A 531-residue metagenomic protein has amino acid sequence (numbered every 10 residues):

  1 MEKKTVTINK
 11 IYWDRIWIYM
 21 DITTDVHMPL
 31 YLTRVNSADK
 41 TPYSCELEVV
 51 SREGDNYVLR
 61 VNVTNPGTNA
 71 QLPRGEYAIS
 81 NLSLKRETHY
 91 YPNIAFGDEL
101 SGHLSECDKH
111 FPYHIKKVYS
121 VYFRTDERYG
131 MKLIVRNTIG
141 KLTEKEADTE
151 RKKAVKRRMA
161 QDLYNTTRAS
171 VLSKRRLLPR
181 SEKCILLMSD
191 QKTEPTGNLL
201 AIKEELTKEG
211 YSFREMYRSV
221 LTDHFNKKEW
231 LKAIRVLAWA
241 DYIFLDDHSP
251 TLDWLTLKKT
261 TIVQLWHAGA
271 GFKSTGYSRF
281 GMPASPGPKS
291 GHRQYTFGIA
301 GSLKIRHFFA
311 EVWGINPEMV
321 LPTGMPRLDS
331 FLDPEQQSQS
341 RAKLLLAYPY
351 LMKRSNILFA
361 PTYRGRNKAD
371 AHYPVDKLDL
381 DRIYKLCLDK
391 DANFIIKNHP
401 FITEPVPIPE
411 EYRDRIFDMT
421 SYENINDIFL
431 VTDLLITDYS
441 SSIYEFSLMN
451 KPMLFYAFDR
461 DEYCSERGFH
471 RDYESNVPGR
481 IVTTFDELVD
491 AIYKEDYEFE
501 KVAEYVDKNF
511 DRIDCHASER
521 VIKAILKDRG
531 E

Functional and structural regions predicted by a protein language model:
M1-K183: Basic, ligand-binding patches in group-transfer machinery, especially extracytoplasmic/periplasmic segments
V35, D39, K183-P334: Active-site and donor-binding regions of nucleotide-sugar-utilizing enzymes
E194-E205, V312, P326-I408, V482 (+1 more regions): Conserved catalytic-core segment of nucleotide-activated headgroup transferases in glycan assembly
K228-Y242, P400-Y444: Donor nucleotide-activated moiety binding/catalytic core segment of transferases that use nucleotide-activated donors
I243-G271, E423-E466: A donor-sugar binding/catalytic signature common to diverse glycosyltransferases and related nucleotide-sugar
D247-H248, G301-K304, N398-P400, Y439 (+1 more regions): Helix N-cap/beta->alpha junction signal
P409-D414, S441-N509: Catalytic binding pocket for nucleotide-activated donors in carbohydrate/polymer assembly enzymes
D514-E531: C-terminal alpha-helical cap of glycosyltransferases
